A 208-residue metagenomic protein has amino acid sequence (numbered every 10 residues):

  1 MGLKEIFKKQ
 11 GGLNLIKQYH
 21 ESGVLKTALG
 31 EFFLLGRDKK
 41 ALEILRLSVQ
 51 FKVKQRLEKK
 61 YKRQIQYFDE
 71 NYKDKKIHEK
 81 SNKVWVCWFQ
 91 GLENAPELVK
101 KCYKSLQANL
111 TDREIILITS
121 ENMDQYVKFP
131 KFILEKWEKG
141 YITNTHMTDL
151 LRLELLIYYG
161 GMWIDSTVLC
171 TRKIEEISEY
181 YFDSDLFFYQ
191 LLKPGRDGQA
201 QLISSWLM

Functional and structural regions predicted by a protein language model:
M1-S22: Intrinsically disordered, low-structural-confidence terminal and linker regions
K17-F129: N-terminal anchoring/stem segment of glycosyltransferases
K75-I77, Q107, E179, D197-A200: A general structural signal for short secondary-structure junctions and capping/turn motifs
E93-A95, D124-V127, T171-I174, S178 (+1 more regions): Short catalytic/ligand-binding loop motif for oxyanion handling, primarily in non-cytosolic enzymes, centered on
V99-K100, K131-F132, I177-E179: Short, glycine/charged-enriched secondary-structure capping and boundary segments
E114-L150, E154: Active-site-proximal specificity loops/subdomain of glycosyltransferases
T145-L192, Q199, I203: GT-A fold catalytic core of metal-dependent nucleotide-sugar glycosyltransferases, centered on the diacidic
S205-L207: Conserved hydrophobic/aromatic beta-strand scaffold that supports enzyme active sites
